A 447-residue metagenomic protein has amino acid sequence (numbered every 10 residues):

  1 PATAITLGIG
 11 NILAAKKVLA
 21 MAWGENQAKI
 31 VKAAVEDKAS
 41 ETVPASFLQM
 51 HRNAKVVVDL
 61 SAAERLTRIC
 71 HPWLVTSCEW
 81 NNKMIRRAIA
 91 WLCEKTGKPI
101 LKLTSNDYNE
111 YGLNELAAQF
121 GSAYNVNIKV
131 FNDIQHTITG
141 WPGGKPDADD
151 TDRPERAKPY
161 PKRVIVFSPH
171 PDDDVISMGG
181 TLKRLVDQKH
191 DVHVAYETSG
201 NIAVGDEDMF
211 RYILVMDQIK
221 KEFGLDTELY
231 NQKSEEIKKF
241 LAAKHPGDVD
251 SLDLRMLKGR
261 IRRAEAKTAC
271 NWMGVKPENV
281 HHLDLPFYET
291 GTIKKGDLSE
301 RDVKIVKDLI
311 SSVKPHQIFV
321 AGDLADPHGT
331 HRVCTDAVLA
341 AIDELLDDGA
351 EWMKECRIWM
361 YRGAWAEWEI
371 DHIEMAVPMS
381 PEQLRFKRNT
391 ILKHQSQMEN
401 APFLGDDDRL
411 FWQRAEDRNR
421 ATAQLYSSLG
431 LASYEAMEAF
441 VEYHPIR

Functional and structural regions predicted by a protein language model:
P1-R87: Conserved phosphate- and dinucleotide-binding cores of soluble alpha/beta proteins, encompassing both enzyme active
W23, D59-S61, P169, E197-S199 (+1 more regions): Cofactor-binding loop segments of dinucleotide-utilizing enzymes, especially the Rossmann-like FAD- and NAD(P)+-binding
I30-A34, R68-I69, G291-K294, G329-R332 (+1 more regions): A short secondary-structure junction signal
V35-D37, H71-L74, M209-I213, C334-D336 (+1 more regions): Short secondary-structure boundary/capping segments
L74-M84, Y212-T227, V377-R385: Acidic, Ser/Thr-rich peripheral helices and adjacent loops at domain boundaries
E94-P171, V175-K354, M360, N389-K393 (+4 more regions): Active-site beta-strand->loop->alpha-helix modules in alpha/beta enzyme cores, enriched in Gly/His/Asp(Glu)
M360-A366: Active-site segments of SGNH/GDSL-like serine hydrolases that catalyze O-acetyl group transfer/hydrolysis on lipids
A366-A423: A conserved mid-domain beta-alpha-beta active-site/ligand-binding segment of alpha/beta enzyme cores
